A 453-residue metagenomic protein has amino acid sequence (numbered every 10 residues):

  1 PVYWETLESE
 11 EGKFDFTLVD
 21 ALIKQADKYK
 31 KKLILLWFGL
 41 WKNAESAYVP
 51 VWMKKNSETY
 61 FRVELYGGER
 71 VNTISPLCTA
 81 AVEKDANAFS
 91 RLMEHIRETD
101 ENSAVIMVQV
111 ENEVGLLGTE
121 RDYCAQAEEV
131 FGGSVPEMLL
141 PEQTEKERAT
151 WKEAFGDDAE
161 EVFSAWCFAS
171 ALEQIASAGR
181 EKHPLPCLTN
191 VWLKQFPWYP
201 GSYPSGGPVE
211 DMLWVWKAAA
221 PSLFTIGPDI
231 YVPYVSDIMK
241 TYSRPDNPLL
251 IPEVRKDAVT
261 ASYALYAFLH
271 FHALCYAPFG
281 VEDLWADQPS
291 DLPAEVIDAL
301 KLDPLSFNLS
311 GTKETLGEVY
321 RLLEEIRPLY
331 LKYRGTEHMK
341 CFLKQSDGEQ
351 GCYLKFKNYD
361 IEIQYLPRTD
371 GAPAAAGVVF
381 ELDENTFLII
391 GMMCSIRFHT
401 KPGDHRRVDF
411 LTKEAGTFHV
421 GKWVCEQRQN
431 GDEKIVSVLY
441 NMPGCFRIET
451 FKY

Functional and structural regions predicted by a protein language model:
P1, I34-F38, Q109-E111, L188-W192 (+3 more regions): A cross-family glycoside hydrolase active-site/sugar-binding cleft signature
P1-F61, F168-K182: Aromatic-lined substrate-binding rim segments of carbohydrate-active enzymes
P1-K24, K28, K32-I34, G68-I106 (+2 more regions): Mature N-terminal, pre-catalytic/accessory segment of carbohydrate-active enzymes
W4-T17, K42-A44, L116, Q195-G206 (+2 more regions): Acidic-and-aromatic substrate-binding clefts and catalytic sites of carbohydrate-active enzymes
D27, K31, Q174-L185, M212-E318: Catalytic-core region of carbohydrate-active enzymes that cleave or remodel glycosidic bonds
E58-L213: Polysaccharide-binding and catalytic clefts of secreted carbohydrate-active enzymes
L265-F398: Aromatic- and carboxylate-lined catalytic core of secreted/periplasmic carbohydrate-active enzymes
K357-G377, N385-Y453: C-terminal beta-sandwich/jelly-roll accessory domains of carbohydrate-active enzymes
